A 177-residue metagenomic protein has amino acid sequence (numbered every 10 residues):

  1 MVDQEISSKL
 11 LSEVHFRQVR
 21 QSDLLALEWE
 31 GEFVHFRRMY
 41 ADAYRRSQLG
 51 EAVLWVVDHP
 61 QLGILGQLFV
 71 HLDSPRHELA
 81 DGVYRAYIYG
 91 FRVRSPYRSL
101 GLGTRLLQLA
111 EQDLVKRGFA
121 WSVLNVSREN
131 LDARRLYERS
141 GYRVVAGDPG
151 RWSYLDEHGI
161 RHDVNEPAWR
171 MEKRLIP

Functional and structural regions predicted by a protein language model:
D3, K9-V14, Q18-S95, T104-L109 (+2 more regions): Acetyl-CoA-dependent GNAT
R17, N125-S127: Surface-exposed loop and edge beta-strand positions of immunoglobulin-like domains
A52, F119-W121: Short secondary-structure junction motifs
G90, R94-Q108, V115-R117, R128-R135 (+1 more regions): Conserved glycine-rich acetyl-CoA-binding loop
L100, S122-V123: A generic secondary-structure micro-motif detector that highlights 1-2 residue hydrophobic/ambivalent hotspots embedded
A120, S127-L131, R139-A146, G150-P177: C-terminal "cap" of GNAT-fold acetyltransferases
